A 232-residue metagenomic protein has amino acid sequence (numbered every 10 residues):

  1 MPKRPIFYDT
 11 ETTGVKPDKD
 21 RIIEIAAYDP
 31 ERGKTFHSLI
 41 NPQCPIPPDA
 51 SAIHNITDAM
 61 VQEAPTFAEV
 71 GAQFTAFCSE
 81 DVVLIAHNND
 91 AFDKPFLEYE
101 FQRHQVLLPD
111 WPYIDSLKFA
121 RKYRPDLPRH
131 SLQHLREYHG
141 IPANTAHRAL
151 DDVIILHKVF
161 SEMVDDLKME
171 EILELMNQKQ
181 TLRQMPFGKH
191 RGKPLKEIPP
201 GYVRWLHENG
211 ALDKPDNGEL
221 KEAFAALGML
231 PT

Functional and structural regions predicted by a protein language model:
M1-W111, P125-H147: Conserved non-catalytic scaffold segment of RNase H-like nuclease domains
D18-R21, N209-A211, P231-T232: Metal-dependent nucleotidyl/phosphoryl-transfer cores and adjacent nucleic-acid-binding surfaces
P65-A68, A146-I155, E219-E222: Short linear loop/turn motifs
V83-F101, R121-R191, K196: Acidic, Mg2+-coordinating catalytic module of metal-dependent nucleases/exonucleases that use a two-metal-ion mechanism
D110-A120: A short, structured active-site edge motif that brings together acidic residues
E197-E222: Short, surface-exposed, low-complexity cationic segments
L220-T232: Short, amphipathic C-terminal "tail helix"
